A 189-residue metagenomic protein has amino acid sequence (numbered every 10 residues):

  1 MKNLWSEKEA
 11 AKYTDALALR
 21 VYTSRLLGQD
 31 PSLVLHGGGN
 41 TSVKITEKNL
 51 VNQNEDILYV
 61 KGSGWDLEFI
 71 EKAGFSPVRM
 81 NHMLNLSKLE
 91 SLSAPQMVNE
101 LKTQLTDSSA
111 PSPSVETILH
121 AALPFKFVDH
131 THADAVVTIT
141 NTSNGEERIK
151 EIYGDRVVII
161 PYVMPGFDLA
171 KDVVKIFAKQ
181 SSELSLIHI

Functional and structural regions predicted by a protein language model:
M1-A11: Generic N-terminal amphipathic, Lys/Arg-enriched alpha-helix
T14-M97, L101, I118, A122-L123: N-terminal low-complexity or amphipathic/hydrophobic leaders
E71-K72, I139-N144, K171: Short acidic, glycine/serine/threonine-rich loops at helix termini
P95-S108, D155-Y162: Short, basic, glycine/proline-bearing loop/turn elements
N99-A135: Hydrophobic alpha-helical hairpins/lids featuring a short glycine-rich hinge
P111-V115, P161-E183: Active-site glycine-rich loop that binds ribose-phosphate moieties when present
T131-G166: Class I SAM-dependent methyltransferase SAM-binding "motif I" and its flanking Rossmann-like core
I187-I189: Conserved small/polar residues in nucleotide/adenosyl-binding loops
